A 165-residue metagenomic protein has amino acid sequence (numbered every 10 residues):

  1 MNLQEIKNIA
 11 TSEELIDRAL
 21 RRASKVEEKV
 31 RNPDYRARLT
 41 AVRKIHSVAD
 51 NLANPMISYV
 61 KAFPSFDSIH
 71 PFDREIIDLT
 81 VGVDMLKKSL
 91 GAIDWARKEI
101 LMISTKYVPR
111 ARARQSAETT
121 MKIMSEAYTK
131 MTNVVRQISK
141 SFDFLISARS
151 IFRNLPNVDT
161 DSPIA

Functional and structural regions predicted by a protein language model:
M1-A96: N-terminal accessory targeting/assembly segments
T11, A113-T119, N157-D159: Intrinsic-disorder/low-complexity, polar/charged segments
L90-R149: Charged, amphipathic alpha-helical linker segments immediately N-terminal to NTP-binding catalytic cores
S147-T160: Pre-Walker A adenine-sensing motif
S162-A165: Glycine-rich phosphate-binding P-loop
